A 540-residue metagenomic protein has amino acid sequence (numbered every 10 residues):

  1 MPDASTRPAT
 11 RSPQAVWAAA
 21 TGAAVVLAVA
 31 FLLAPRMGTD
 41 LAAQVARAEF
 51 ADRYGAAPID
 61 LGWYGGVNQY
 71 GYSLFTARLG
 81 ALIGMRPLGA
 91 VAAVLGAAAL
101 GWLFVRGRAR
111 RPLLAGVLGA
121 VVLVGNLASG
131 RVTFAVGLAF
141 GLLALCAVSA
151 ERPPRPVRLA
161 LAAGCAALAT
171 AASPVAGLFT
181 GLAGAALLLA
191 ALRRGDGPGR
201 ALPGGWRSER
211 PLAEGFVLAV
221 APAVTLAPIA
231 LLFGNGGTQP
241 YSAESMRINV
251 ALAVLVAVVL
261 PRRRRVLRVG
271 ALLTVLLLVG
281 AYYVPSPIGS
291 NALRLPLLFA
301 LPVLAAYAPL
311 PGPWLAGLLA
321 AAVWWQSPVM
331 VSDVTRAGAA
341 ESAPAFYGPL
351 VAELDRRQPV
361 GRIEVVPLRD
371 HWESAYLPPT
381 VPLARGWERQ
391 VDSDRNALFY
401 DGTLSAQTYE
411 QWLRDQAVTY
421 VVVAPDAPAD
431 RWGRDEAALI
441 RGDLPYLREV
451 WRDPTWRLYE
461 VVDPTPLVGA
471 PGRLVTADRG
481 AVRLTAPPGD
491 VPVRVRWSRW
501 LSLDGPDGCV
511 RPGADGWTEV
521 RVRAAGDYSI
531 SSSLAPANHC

Functional and structural regions predicted by a protein language model:
M1-V29: Start-transfer (signal-anchor) and selected internal transmembrane alpha helices of multi-pass inner/ER membrane
D3-T10, S149-A160, L189-L212, L304-G317: Membrane-interface junctions at the ends of membrane-embedded or membrane-associated helices
A28-A109, L118, V122-T133, G137-L138: Active-site lumenal/periplasmic loops and adjacent helix-entry segments of GT-C-fold, multi-pass membrane
M37-R47, A57, Y64, G137 (+2 more regions): Transmembrane catalytic cores of multi-pass membrane glycosyltransferases and polysaccharide-assembly enzymes
V94, A135-C146, A162, A251-V254 (+1 more regions): Alpha-helical transmembrane segments of multi-pass membrane proteins
A98, W102, R111-E151, R158-L188: Membrane-embedded helix bundles of polyisoprenyl
P309-T335: Internal/C-terminal transmembrane anchor helices
V329-C540: Extracytoplasmic
